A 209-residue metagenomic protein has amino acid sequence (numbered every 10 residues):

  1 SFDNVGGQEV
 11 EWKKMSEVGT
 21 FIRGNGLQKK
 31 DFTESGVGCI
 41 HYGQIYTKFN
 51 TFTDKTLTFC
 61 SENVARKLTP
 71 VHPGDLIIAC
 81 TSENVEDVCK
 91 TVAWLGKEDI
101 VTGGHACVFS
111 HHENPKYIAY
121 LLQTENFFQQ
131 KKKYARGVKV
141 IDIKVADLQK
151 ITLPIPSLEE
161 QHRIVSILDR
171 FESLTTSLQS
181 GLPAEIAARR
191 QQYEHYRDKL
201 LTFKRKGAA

Functional and structural regions predicted by a protein language model:
D3-N25, E185-Q192, Y196: Non-catalytic DNA-recognition/assembly elements of restriction-modification systems
V10-M15, V37, V71, D75-I77 (+3 more regions): Short, structured motif recognition centered on aromatic/hydrophobic residues
V18-K29, G43-D75: Sequence-specific dsDNA recognition surfaces
G26-L27, V64-A65, L95, G137 (+1 more regions): Short, solvent-exposed loop/turn positions at domain surfaces that link secondary-structure elements or cap domain
H41, R66-E125: A short beta-sheet element
D99-H105, R136-S157: A short glycine-rich beta-alpha junction/loop motif
L174, L178-G181, E185, R189-K199 (+1 more regions): Hydrophobic stripe of amphipathic alpha-helices that form coiled-coil interfaces
